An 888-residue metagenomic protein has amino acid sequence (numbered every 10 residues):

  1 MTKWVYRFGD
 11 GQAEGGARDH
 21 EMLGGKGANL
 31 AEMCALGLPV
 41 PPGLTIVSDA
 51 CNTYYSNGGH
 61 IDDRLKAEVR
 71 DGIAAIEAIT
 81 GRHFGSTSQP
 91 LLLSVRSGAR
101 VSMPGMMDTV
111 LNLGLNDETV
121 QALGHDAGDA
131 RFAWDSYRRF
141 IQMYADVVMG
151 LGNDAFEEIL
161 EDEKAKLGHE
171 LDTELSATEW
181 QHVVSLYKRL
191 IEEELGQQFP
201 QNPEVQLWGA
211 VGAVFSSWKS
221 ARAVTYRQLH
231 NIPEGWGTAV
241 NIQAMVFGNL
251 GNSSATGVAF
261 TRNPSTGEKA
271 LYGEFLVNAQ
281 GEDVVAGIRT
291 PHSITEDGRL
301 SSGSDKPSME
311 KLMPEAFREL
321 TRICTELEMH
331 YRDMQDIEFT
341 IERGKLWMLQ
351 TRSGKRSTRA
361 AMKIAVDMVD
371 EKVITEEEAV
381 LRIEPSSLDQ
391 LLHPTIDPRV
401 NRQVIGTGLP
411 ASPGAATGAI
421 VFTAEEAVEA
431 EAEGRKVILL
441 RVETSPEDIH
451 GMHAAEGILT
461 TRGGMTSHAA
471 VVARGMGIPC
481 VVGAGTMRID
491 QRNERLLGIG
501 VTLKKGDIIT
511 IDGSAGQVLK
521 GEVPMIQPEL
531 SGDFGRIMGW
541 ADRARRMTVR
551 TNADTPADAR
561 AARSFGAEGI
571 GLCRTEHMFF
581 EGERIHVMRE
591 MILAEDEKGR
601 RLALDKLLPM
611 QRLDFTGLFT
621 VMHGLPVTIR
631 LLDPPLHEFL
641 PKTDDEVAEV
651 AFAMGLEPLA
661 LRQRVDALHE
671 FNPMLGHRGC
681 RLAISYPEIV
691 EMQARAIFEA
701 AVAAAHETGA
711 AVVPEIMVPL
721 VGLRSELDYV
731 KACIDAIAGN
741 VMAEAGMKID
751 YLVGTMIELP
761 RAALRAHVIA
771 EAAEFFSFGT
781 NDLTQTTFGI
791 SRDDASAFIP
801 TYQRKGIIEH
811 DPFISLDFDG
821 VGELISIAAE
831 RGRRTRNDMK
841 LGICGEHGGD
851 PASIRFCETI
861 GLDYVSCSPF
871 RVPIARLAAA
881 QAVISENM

Functional and structural regions predicted by a protein language model:
M1-V400, P410, E429, R435-I438 (+13 more regions): Nucleotide/phosphate-binding sheet-loop regions of phosphoryl- and nucleotidyl-transfer enzymes
T45, D49, T444, G463-M465 (+11 more regions): Short, ordered loop/turn segments at secondary-structure junctions
R96-S97, L530-G532, W540-M888: Conserved alpha/beta-domain cores
N241, V421, I438-L440, L459 (+3 more regions): Structural motif
K345-W347, I438, S445-H453, S467-V471 (+8 more regions): Glycine-rich phosphate/ribose-binding loops and adjacent secondary-structure elements that form binding surfaces
T407-E447, G498-R536: Extended, non-globular alpha-helical segments
T423-E425, T486-M487, G535-M538, D554-P556: Intrinsically disordered, low-complexity regulatory segments
